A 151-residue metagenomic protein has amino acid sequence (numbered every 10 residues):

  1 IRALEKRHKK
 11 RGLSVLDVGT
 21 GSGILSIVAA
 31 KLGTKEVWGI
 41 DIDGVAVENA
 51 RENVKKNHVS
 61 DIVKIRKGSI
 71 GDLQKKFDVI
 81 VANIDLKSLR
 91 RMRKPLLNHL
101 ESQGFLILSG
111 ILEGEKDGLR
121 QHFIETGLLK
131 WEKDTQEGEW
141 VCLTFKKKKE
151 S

Functional and structural regions predicted by a protein language model:
I1-S69: Conserved SAM/SAH cofactor-binding pocket of Class I
V47-E48, L89, K116: Short alpha-helix immediately C-terminal to the canonical SAM-binding loop
G71-V79: A short acidic, Gly/Pro-enriched loop at the edge of an enzyme's catalytic core that lines a small-molecule cofactor
V79-R91: A short SAM/SAH-binding and catalytic strip from SAM-dependent methyltransferases
R90-F105: A short glycine-rich, Lys/Arg-flanked "PGG" loop and its adjoining helix->strand segment in the class I
Q103-K116: ADP-ribose/adenylate-binding Rossmann-like module
W131-S151: Core SAM-dependent methyltransferase catalytic element
